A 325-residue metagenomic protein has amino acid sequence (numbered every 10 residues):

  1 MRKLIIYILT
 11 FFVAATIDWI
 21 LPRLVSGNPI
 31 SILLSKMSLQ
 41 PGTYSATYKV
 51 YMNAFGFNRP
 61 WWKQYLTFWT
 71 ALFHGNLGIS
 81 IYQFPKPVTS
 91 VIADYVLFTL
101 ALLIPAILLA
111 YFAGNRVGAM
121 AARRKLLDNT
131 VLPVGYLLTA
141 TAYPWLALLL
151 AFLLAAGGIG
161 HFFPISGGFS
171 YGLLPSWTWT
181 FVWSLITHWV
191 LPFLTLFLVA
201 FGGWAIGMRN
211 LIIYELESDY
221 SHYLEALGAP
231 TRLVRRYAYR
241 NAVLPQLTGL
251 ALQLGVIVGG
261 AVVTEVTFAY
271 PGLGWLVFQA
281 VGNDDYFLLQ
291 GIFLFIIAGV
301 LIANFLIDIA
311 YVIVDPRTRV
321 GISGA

Functional and structural regions predicted by a protein language model:
M1-I6, A226: N-terminal Sec/SRP start-transfer signal
R2, K63-A71, G75, D128 (+4 more regions): Short hydrophobic helices that act as membrane-entry/anchoring signals
F11-I20, L138-A155, G249-G255: Hydrophobic alpha-helical membrane-insertion segments
F11-K63, L154, G158-F181: Hydrophobic alpha-helical transmembrane segments of membrane transport/permease proteins and related membrane-embedded
A14, I92, V96-D128, Y143 (+1 more regions): Alpha-helical transmembrane segments of integral membrane proteins, especially multi-pass inner/plasma-membrane
G42-H74, F268-A280: Short hydrophobic, aromatic-rich alpha-helical segments embedded in or entering the lipid bilayer of multi-pass
G56-N115: An internal, D/E-rich "acidic patch" concept
Y111-M120, R124-L173: Hydrophobic alpha-helical segments embedded in or immediately adjacent to the lipid bilayer of multipass inner-membrane
